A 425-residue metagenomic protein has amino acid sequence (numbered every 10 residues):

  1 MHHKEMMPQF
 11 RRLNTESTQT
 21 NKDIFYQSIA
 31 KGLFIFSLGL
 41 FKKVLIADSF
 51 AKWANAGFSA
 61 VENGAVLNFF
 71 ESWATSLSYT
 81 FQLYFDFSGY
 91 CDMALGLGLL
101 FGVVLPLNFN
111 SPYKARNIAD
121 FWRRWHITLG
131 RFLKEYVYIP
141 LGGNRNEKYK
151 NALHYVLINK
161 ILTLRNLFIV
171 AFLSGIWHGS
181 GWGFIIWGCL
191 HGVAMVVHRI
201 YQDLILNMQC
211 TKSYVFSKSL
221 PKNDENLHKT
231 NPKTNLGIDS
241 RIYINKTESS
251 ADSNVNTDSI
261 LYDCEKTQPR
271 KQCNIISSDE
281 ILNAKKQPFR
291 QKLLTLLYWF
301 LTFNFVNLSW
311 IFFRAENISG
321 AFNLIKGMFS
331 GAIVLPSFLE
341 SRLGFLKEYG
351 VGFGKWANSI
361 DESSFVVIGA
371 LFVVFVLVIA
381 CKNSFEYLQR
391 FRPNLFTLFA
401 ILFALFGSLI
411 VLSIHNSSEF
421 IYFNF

Functional and structural regions predicted by a protein language model:
M1-V374, Q389-N424: Membrane-embedded transmembrane alpha-helical bundles that form the catalytic cores of multi-pass lipid-modifying
F372-N383: Hydrophobic, aromatic-rich transmembrane alpha-helices and their immediate juxtamembrane boundary segments
F385-Y387: Short amphipathic alpha-helical interface patches used for protein-protein assembly/oligomerization
